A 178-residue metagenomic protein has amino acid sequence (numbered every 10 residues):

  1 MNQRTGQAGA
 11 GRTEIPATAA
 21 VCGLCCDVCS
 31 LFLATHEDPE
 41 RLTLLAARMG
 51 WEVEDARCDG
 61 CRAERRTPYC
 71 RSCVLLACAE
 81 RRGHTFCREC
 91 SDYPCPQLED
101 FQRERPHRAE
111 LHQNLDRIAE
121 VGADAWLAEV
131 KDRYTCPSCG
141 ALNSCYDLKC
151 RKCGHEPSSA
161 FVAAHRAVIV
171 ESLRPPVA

Functional and structural regions predicted by a protein language model:
N2-G122, D132: Hydrophobic scaffolds flanking metal-cofactor catalytic centers in soluble metalloenzymes
R12, A20, H155, P175-A178: Amphipathic, glycine/alanine/valine-rich membrane-attaching segments
C58, C87, C136-C139, C150-C153: Short cysteine-rich clusters marking metal-coordination/redox-active sites
C78, C95, G154-A164: Short Cys/His-rich micro-motifs in 6-15 aa windows
A79, C136-N143: Short Cys/His-rich zinc-binding micro-motifs
D100, V162-S172: Short metal-binding segments enriched for Cys and/or His
